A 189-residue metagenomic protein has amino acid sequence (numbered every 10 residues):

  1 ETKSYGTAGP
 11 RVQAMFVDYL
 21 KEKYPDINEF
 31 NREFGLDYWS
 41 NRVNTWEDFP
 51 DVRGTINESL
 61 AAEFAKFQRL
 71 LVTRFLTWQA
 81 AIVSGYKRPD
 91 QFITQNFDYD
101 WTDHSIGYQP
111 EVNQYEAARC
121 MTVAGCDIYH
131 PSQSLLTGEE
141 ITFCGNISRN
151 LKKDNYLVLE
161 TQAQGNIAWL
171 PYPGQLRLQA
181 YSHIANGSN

Functional and structural regions predicted by a protein language model:
E1-I141: Polysaccharide-binding and catalytic clefts of secreted carbohydrate-active enzymes
F49-E63, C144-L176: Active-site clefts of carbohydrate-active enzymes
A80, Q114, G145-S148, A180: Short amphipathic alpha-helical segments and helix-helix/interface helices
I93-Q95, A124-C126, N155-E160, N189: Hydrophobic faces of well-ordered beta-strands that scaffold small-molecule active sites in alpha/beta enzyme cores
R119-C120, L151-K152, N186-G187: Short, structured coil segments at secondary-structure junctions
P131-S132, G165, H183: Glycine-rich nucleotide phosphate-binding loop and flanking beta-alpha elements of Rossmann-like dinucleotide-binding
Q175, Q179-N189: Helix-enriched interaction subdomains in cytosolic or periplasmic regions, typified by TIR/SEFIR signaling/NADase cores
